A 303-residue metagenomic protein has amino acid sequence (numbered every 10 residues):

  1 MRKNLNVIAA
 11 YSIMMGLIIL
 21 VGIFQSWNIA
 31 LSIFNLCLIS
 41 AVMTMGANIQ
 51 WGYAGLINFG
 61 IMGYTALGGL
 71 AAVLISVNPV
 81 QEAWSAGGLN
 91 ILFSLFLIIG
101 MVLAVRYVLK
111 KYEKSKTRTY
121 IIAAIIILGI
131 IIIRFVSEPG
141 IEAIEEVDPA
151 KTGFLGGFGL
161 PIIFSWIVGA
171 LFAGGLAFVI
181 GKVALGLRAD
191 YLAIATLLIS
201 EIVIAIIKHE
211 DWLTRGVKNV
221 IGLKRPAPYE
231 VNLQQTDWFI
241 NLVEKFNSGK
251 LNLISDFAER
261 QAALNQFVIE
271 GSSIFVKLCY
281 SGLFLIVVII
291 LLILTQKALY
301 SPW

Functional and structural regions predicted by a protein language model:
M1-W303: Transmembrane alpha-helices and adjacent helix-loop boundaries
